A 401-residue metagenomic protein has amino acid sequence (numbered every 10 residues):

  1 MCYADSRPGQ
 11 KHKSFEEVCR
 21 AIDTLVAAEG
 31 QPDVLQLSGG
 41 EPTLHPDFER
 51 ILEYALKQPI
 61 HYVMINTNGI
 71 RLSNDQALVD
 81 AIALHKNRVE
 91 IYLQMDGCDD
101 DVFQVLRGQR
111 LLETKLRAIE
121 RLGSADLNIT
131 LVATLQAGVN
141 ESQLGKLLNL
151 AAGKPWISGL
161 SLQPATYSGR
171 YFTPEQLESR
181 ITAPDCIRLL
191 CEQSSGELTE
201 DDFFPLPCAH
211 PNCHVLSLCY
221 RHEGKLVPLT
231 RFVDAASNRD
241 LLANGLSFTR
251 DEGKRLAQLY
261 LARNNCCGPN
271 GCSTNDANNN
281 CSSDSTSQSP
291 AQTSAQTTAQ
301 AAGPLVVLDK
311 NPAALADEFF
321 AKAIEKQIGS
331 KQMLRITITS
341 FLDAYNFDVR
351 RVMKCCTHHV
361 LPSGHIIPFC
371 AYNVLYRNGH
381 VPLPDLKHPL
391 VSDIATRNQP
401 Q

Functional and structural regions predicted by a protein language model:
M1-A4, G268-D276, N280-S283, V349 (+2 more regions): Local cysteine-cluster metal-coordination motifs and their immediate loop/turn environment, predominantly Fe-S cluster
M1-E16: Canonical Radical SAM [4Fe-4S] cluster-binding loop centered on the CxxxCxxC motif and its immediate flanking residues
G9-Q10, A235-R239, L375-N378: A short local loop/turn or secondary-structure capping micro-motif enriched for an aromatic residue
K11-S14, Q104-G108, F172-E175: Short, solvent-exposed loop/turn segments at secondary-structure boundaries
C19-Q36, H45-P164: Radical SAM/AdoMet-radical enzyme domain recognition
E41: Conserved G/P- and acidic residue-centered "switch" motifs that form tight phosphate/ATP-binding loops in soluble
S124-S330: Radical SAM enzyme [4Fe-4S]-AdoMet core and its adjacent flexible, acidic and glycine-rich loops/tails across
L315-Q401: C-terminal target-recognition/interaction regions appended to catalytic cores
